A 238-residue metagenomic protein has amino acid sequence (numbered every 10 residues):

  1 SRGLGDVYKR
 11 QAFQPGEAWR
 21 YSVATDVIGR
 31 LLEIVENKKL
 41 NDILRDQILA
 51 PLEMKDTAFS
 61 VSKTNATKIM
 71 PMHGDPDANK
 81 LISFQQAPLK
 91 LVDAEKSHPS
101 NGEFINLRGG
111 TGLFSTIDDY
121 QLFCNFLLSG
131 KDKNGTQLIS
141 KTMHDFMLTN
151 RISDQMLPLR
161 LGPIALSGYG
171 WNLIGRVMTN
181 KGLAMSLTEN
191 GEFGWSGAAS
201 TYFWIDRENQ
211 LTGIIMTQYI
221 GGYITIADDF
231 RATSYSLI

Functional and structural regions predicted by a protein language model:
S1-L187: Short, surface-exposed loop or secondary-structure junction motifs that flank catalytic or metal-binding residues
L157, M185, I215, I224-T225: Short acidic, gly/pro-rich beta-turn/loop elements at beta-sheet edges and active-site/ligand-binding grooves
R176-V177, W204-D206: Short, well-ordered beta-strand micro-motif
G194: Short, structured beta-strand/loop micro-motifs enriched in basic residues and often containing a Trp
G197-A199: Short, small/polar residue-rich loop motifs at catalytic or cofactor-binding pockets
F203-W204, Q210-Y219: Short, well-ordered beta-strand elements
Q218-I238: Generic C-terminus detector
